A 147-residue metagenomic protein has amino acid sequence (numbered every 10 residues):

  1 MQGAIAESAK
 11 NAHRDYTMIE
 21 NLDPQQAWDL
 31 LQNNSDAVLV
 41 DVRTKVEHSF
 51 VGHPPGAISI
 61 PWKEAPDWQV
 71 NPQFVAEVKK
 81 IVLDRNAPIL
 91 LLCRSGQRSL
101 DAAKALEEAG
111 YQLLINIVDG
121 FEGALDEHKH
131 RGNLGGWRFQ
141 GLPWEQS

Functional and structural regions predicted by a protein language model:
M1-A37, K45-P88, S99-S147: Rhodanese-like catalytic fold shared by cysteine-dependent sulfurtransferases and DSP/PTP-type phosphatases
D41, G96: Conserved G/P- and acidic residue-centered "switch" motifs that form tight phosphate/ATP-binding loops in soluble
L92: Short, surface-exposed ligand- or partner-binding patches at beta-edge/loop junctions that are enriched in aromatics
